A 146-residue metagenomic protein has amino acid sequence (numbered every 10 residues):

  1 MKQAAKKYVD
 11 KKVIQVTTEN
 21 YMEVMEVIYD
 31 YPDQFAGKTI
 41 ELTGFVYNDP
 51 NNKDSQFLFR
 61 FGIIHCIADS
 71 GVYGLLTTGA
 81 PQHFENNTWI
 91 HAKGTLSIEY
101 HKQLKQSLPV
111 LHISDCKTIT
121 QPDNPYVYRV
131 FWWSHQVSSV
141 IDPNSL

Functional and structural regions predicted by a protein language model:
M1-L146: OB-fold and OB-like single-stranded nucleic-acid-recognition modules and their adjacent interaction interfaces
